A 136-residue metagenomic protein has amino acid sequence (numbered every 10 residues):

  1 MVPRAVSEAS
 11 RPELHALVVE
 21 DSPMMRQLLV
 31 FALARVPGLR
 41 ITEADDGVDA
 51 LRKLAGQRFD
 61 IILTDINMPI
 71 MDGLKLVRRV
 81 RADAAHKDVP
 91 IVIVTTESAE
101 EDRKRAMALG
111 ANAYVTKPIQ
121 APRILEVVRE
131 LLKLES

Functional and structural regions predicted by a protein language model:
E20: Conserved acidic carboxylate
Q27-R35: Charged docking surfaces used in two-component/phosphorelay signaling
L28, I119-R129: C-terminal output helix
E43-I61: Acidic, metal-coordinating helix/loop segments flanking the phosphotransfer/catalytic sites of two-component signaling
M68: Receiver (REC) domain active-site loop signature in two-component systems and cognate sites in sensor histidine kinases
